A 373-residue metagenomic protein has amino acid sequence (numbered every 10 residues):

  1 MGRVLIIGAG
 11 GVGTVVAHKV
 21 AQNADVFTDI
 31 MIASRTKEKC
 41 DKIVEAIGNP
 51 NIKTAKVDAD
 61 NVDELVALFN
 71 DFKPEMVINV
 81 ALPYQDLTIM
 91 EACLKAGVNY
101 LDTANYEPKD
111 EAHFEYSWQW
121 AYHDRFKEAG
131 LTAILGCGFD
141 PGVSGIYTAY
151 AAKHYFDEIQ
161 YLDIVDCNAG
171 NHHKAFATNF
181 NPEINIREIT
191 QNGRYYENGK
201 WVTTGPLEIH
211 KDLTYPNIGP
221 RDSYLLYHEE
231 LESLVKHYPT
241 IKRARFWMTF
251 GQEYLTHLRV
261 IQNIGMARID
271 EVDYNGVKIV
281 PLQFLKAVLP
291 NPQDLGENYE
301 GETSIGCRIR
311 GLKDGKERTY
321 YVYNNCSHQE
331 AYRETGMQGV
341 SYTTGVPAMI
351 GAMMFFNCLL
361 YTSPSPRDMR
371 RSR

Functional and structural regions predicted by a protein language model:
A9: Glycine-rich Rossmann-fold phosphate-binding loop(s) that bind the pyrophosphate of adenine dinucleotide cofactors
V12: Hydrophobic/small residue at the entry helix of a nucleotide-binding pocket
T36-E38: Helix N-cap at the beta1-alpha1 junction of Rossmann-like dinucleotide-binding domains, i.e., the first residues
N49-D60: Rossmann-fold cofactor-recognition segment
D58-A59, E75-M90, G97: N-terminal glycine-rich "phosphate-gripper" loop used for MgATP/nucleotide binding and carboxylate activation
D60-N70: Conserved Rossmann-fold cofactor-binding substructure of NAD(P)-dependent oxidoreductases
N105-G130: Rossmann-fold NAD(P)-binding glycine/threonine-rich loop
K153-R367: C-terminal catalytic/substrate-binding lobe primarily of soluble NAD(P)-dependent oxidoreductases
